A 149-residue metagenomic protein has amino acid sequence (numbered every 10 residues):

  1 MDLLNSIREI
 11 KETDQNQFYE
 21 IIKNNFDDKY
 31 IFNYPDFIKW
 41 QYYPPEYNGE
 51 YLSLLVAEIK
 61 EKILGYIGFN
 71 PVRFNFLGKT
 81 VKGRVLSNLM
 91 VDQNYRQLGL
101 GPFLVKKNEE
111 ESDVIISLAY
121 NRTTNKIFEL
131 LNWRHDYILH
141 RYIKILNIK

Functional and structural regions predicted by a protein language model:
M1-E58, I63, V81, V85: Short amphipathic alpha-helix that is part of the acyltransferase structural core
N48, L146-K149: Poly-acidic low-complexity segments
Y66: Short glycine-/small-residue motifs
P71-R73: A short acidic/small-residue loop/turn micro-motif
L77-N147: Acyl-donor binding region in acyl/amide transferases
